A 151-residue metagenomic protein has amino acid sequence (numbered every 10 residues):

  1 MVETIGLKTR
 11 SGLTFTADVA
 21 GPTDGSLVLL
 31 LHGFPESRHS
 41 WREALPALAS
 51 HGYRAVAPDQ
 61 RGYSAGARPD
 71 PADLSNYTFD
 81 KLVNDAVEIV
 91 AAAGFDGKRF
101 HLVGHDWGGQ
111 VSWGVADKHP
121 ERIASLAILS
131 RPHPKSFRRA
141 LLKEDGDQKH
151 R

Functional and structural regions predicted by a protein language model:
V2-G6, L13-F15, P22, L27 (+4 more regions): Flexible "cap/lid" subdomain of the alpha/beta-hydrolase fold that forms the substrate-access gate
L30-G33, A57: Structural cue for short, hydrophobic secondary-structure segments
H32, L48, D70, L74: Conserved short-loop catalytic and cofactor-binding motifs
G33-E36, D106: Active-site glycine-rich loops that stabilize anionic/oxyanionic intermediates across multiple enzyme folds
A44-Y53: A short, Lys/Arg-enriched amphipathic alpha-helix followed by its capping loop at the start of a domain
